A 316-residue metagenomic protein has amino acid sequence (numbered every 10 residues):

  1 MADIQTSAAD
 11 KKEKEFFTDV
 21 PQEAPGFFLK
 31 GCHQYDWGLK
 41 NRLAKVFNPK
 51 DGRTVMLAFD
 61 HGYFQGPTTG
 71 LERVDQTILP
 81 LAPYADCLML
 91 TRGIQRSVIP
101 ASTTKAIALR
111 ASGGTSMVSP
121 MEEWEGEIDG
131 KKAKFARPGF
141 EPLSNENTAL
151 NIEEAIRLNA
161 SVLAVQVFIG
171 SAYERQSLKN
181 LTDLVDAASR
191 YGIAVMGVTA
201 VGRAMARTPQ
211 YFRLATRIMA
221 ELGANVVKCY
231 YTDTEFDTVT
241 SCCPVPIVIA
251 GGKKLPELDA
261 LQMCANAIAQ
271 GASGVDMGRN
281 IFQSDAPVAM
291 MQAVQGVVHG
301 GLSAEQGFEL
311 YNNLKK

Functional and structural regions predicted by a protein language model:
M1-A9, E125-A136, K316: Polar low-complexity intrinsically disordered regions
M1-D60, S97-T104, M121, L310-N313: N-terminal amphipathic alpha-helix/helix-capping segment at the start of soluble metabolic enzymes
Y35, T69, A286: Catalytic cores of large soluble enzymes that bind and process phosphate-bearing ligands
A44, G66, V288-A289: Residue-level detector of solvent-exposed, low-hydrophobicity positions
A44-V46, T232, Q283: General helical structural elements
P49, T54-M56, G62-S102, A106-I249 (+3 more regions): Alpha/beta enzyme core
I268, Q283-K316: C-terminal helical cap(s) of enzyme catalytic domains, especially alpha/beta-barrels
N280: Active-site metal-binding loops of divalent metal-dependent hydrolases
